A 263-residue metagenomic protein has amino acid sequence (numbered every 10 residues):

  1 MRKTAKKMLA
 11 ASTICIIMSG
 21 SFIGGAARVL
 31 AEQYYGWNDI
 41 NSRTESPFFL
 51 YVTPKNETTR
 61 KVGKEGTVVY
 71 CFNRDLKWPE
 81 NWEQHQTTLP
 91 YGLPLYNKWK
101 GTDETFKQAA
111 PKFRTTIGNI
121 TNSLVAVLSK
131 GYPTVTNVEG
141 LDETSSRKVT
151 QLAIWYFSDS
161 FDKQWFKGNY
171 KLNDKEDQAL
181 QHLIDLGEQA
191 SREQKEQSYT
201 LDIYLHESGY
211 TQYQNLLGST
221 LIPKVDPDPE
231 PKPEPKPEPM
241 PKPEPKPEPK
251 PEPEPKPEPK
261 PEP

Functional and structural regions predicted by a protein language model:
M1-S12, A26-L30: Bacterial Sec-dependent N-terminal signal peptides
K3, S19-G20, Q33, K242: N-terminal leader/targeting segments
M18-R28: C-terminal segment of classical bacterial N-terminal signal peptides
V29-P229, P233: Short, surface-exposed polybasic-aromatic patches that bind anionic ligands, especially phosphate groups
Y213-P263: Ser/Thr/Gly/Pro-rich low-complexity, disordered linker/stalk segments of secreted and cell-surface proteins
